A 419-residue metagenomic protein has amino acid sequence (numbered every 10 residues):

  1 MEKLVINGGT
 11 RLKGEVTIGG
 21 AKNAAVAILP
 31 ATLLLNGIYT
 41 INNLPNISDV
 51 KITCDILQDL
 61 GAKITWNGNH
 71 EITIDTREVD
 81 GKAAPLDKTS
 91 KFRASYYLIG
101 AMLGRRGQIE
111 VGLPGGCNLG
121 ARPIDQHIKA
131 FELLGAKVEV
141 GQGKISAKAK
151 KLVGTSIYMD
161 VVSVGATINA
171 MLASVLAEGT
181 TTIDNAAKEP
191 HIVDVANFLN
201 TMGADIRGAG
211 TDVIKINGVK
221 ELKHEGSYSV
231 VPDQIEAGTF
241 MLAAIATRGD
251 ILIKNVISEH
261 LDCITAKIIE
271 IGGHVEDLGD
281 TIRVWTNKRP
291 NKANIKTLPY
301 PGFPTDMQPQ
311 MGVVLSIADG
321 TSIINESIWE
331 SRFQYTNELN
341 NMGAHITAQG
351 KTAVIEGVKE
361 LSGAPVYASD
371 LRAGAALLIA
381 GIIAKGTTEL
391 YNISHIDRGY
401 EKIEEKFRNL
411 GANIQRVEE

Functional and structural regions predicted by a protein language model:
M1-E419: Short, structured segments at the rim of ligand-binding sites
